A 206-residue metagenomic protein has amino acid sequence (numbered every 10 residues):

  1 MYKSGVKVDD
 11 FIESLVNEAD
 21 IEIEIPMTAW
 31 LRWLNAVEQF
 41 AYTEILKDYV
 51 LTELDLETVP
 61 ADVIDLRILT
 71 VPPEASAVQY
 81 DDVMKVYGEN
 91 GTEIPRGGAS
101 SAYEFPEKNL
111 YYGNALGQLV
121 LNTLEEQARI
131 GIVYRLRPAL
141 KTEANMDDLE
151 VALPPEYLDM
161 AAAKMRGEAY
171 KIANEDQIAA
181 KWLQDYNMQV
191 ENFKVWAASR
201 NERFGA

Functional and structural regions predicted by a protein language model:
M1-A206: Glycine-enriched, solvent-exposed interface loops adjoining structured elements
